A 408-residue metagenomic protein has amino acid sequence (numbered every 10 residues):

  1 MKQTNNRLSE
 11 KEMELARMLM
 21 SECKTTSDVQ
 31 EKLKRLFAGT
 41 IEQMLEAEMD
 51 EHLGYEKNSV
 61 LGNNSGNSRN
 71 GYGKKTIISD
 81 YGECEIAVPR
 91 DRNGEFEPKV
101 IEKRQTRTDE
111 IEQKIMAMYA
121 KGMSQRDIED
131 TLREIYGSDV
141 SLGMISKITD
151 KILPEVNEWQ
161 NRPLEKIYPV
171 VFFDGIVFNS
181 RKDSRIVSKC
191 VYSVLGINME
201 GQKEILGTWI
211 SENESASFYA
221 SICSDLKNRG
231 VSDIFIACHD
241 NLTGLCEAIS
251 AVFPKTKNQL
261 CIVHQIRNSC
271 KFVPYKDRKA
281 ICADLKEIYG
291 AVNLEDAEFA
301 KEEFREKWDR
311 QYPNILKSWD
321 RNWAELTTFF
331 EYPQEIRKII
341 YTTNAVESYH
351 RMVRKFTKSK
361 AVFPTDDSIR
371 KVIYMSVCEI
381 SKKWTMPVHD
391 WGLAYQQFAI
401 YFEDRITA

Functional and structural regions predicted by a protein language model:
M1, E287-A408: Acidic/histidine-rich catalytic cores and adjacent linkers of DNA breakage/strand-transfer/modification proteins
M1-Y81: Subset of Sec-pathway N-terminal targeting signals
S9, T26, Q30, K34-A38 (+11 more regions): Conserved phosphate/pyrophosphate-binding and hydrolysis machinery centered on Walker-type P-loop NTPases, extending
E56-S59, N63-S65, G73, M123-V170: Electropositive nucleic-acid engagement tracts
G66-K121, V140-D150: Basic, short loop/linker segments at the boundary and entry of helix-turn-helix/winged-helix-like folds
P89-R92, K99-V100, R104, S138-D139 (+6 more regions): RNase H-like nuclease fold core
I236-T243, A248-D284: Conserved beta-strand -> loop -> alpha-helix junction used to position metal-binding or nucleic-acid-contacting
